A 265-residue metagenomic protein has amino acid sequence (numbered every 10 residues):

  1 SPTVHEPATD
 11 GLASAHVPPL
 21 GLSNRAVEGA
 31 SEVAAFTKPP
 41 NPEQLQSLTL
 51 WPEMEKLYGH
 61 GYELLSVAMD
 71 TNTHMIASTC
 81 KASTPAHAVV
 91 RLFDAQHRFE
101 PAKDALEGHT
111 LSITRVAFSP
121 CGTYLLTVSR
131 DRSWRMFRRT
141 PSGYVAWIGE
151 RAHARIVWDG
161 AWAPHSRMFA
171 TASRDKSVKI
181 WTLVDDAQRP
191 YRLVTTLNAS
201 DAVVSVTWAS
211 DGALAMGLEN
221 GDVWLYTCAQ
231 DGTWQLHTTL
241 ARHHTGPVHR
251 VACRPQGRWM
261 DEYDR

Functional and structural regions predicted by a protein language model:
S1-P2, P39-E43, T79, H87-A95 (+7 more regions): WD40-repeat beta-propellers
S1-Y62, S200, V204, E219-D222 (+2 more regions): Terminal intrinsically disordered, low-complexity extensions flanking WD-repeat/beta-propeller proteins
S47, E55-G59, A102-G108, A146-A152 (+2 more regions): Short C-terminal beta-strands that terminate individual repeats in beta-propeller domains, predominantly WD40 blades
Y62-M69, L111-F118, A154-W162, S200-A209 (+1 more regions): Canonical WD40 repeat/beta-propeller blade segments in eukaryotic WD-repeat proteins
T79-A86, V128-D131, T171-D175, A202 (+2 more regions): Conserved strand-to-loop turn within each blade of WD40 beta-propeller repeats
R98-E100, S142-G143, D186, D231: Short coil/turn linkers that define WD40 beta-propeller blade boundaries
